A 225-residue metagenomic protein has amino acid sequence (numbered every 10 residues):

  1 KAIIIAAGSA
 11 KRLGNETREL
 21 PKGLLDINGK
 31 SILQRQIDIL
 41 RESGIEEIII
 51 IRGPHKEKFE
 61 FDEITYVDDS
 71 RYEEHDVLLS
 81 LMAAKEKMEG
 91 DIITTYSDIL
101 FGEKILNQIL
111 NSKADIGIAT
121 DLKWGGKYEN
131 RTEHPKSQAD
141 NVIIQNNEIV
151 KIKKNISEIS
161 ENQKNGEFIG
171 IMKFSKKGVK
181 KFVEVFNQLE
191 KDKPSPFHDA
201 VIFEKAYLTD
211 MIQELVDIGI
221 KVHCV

Functional and structural regions predicted by a protein language model:
K1-I4, R12, D26, K30-T94: Conserved N-terminal catalytic core of the sugar/cofactor nucleotidyltransferase
A2, N155, S160-V225: Conserved alpha/beta core of the MobA/IspD/sugar-nucleotide pyrophosphorylase nucleotidyltransferase superfamily
R18-G23: Short alpha-helical oligomerization interface
L24, V142-I144, C224: A structural signal for short hydrophobic beta-strand segments in well-ordered beta-sheet cores
F61, E103-V185, L189: Conserved core of the sugar-phosphate nucleotidyltransferase
S97-L100: The conserved acidic donor/metal-binding loop of glycosyltransferases
